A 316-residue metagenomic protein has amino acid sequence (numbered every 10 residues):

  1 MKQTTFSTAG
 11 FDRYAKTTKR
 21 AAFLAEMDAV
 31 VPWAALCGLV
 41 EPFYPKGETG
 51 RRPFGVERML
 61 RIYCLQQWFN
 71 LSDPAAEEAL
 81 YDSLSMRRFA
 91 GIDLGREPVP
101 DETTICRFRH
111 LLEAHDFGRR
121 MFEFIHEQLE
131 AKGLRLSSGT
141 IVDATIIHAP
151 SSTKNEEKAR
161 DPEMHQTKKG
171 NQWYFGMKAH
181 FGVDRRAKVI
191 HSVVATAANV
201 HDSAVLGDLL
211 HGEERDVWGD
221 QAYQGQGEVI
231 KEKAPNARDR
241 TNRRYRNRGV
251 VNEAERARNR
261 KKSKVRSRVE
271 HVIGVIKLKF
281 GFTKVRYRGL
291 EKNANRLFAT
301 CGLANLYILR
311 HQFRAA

Functional and structural regions predicted by a protein language model:
M1-A34, E41-P42, A315-A316: Charged, often Cys/His-bearing segments associated with DNA-binding zinc-finger transcription factors
K2-F6, G10, V56-L60, P74 (+7 more regions): Polybasic low-complexity intrinsically disordered regions
Q3-T4, G10, R215-D216, Q221-N295: Helix-centered, glycine/charged polyanion-binding patches within enzymatic domains that contact phosphate-containing
A34-L39, I276-F280: Active-site-adjacent bridging/hinge elements
C37-E57: An N-terminal domain-cap segment
T49-V56, N171, R288-L297: Structural motif
R58-N70: Alpha-helical support elements that line or immediately flank enzyme active sites and cofactor-binding pockets
W68-A75, V189, F280-V285, N305-A316: Short helix-capping/linker segments at secondary-structure and domain boundaries
